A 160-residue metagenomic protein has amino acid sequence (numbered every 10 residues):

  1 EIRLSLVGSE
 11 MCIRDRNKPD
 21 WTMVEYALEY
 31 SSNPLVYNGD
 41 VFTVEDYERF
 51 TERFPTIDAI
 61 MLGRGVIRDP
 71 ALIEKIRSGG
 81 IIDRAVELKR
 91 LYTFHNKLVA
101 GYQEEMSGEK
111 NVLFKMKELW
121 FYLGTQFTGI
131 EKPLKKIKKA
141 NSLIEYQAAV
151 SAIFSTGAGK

Functional and structural regions predicted by a protein language model:
E1-I13: Single conserved hydrophobic/aromatic residue that forms the stacking wall/gate of nucleotide- or nucleobase-binding
R14-P19: Divalent metal-binding pocket/active-site signature
T22-Y37, V41-K160: Alpha/beta catalytic cores of nucleotide-metabolism and tRNA/nucleoside-modifying enzymes
